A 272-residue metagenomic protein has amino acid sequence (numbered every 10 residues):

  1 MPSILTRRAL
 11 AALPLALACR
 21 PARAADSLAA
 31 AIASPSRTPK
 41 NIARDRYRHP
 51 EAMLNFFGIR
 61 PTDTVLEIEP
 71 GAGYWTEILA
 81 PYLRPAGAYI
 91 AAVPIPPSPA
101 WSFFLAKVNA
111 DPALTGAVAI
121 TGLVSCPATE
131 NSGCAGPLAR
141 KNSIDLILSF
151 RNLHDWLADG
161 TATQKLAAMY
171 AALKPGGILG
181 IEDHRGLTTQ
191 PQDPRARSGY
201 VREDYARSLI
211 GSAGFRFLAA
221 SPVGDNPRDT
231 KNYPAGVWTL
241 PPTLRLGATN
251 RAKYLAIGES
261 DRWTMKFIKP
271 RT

Functional and structural regions predicted by a protein language model:
M1-L17: N-terminal secretory signal peptides and thylakoid transit peptides that target proteins across membranes
A31-L54: Class I SAM-dependent methyltransferase Rossmann-like catalytic core, especially the SAM/SAH-binding loop
D63-G71: Conserved class I S-adenosyl-L-methionine
G136-I147: A short acidic, Gly/Pro-enriched loop at the edge of an enzyme's catalytic core that lines a small-molecule cofactor
D145-G160: A short SAM/SAH-binding and catalytic strip from SAM-dependent methyltransferases
T163-P175: A short glycine-rich, Lys/Arg-flanked "PGG" loop and its adjoining helix->strand segment in the class I
G176-D183: Conserved beta-strand signature within the Rossmann-like core of class I S-adenosyl-L-methionine
Y233-T272: Core SAM-dependent methyltransferase catalytic element
